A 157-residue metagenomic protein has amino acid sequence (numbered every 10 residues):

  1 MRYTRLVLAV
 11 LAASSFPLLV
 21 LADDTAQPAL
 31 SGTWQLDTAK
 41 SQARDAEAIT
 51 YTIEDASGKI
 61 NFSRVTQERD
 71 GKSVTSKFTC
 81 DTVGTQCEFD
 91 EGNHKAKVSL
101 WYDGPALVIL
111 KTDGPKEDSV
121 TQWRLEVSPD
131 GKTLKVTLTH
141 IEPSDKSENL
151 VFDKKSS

Functional and structural regions predicted by a protein language model:
M1-L8: Bacterial N-terminal signal peptides that target proteins for export
A9-V10, V20: Cleavable N-terminal signal peptides
F16-A22: Sec/Tat signal peptide C-region and signal peptidase I cleavage site
A22-S157: Hydrophobic small-molecule pocket/channel-lining residues, especially in calycin-type beta-barrels
